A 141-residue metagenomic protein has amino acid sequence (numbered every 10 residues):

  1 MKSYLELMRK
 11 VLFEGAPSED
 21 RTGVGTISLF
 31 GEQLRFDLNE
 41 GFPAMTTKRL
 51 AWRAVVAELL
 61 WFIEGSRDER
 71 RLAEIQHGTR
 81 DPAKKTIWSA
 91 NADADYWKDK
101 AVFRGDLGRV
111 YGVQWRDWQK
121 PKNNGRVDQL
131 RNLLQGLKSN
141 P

Functional and structural regions predicted by a protein language model:
M1-P141: Terminal, non-catalytic protein-protein interaction segments that mediate quaternary/complex assembly
